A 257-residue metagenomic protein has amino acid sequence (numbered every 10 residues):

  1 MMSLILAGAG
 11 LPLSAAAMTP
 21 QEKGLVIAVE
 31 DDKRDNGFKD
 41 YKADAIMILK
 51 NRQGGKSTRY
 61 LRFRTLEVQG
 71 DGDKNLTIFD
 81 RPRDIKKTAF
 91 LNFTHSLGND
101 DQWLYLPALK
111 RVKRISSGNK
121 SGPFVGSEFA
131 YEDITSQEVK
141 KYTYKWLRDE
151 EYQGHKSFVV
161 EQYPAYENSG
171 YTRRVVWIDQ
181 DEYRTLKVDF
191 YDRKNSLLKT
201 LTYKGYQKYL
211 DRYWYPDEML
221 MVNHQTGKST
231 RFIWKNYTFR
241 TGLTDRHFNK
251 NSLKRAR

Functional and structural regions predicted by a protein language model:
M1-G10: Bacterial N-terminal signal peptides
L11-A17: Sec/Tat signal peptide C-region and signal peptidase I cleavage site
P20-A108: N-terminal mature ectodomain segment of secretory-pathway/periplasmic proteins
V29, D80, L91-F93, D101-Y105 (+3 more regions): Gly/Pro-enriched, hydrophobic low-complexity segments that function as extracytoplasmic propeptides/linkers
D31, R64-E67, K145-E151, K204-Y206: Short amphipathic beta-strand and strand-loop transition segments with alternating hydrophobic
I46, Y60, K141-T143, T200 (+1 more regions): Conserved beta-strand residues within beta-sheet cores
S136-E138, Y142, D149: Surface-exposed beta-loop interaction hotspot
K250-R257: Long terminal segments
